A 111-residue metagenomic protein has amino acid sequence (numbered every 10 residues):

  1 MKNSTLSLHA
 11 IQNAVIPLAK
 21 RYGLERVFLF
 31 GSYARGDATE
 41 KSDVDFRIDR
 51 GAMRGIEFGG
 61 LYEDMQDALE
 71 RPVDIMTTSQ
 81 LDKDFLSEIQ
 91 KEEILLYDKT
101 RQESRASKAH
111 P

Functional and structural regions predicted by a protein language model:
M1-R26, R35-E40, R50-P111: Catalytic core of pol beta-like nucleotidyltransferases
L29: Conserved histidines in hydrophobic membrane contexts and catalytic metal-binding motifs
S32: P-loop (Walker A) phosphate-binding loop of NTP-binding proteins
D45-R47: Short beta-strand->loop micro-motif that forms the acidic, two-metal-ion catalytic signature in nucleotide-processing
